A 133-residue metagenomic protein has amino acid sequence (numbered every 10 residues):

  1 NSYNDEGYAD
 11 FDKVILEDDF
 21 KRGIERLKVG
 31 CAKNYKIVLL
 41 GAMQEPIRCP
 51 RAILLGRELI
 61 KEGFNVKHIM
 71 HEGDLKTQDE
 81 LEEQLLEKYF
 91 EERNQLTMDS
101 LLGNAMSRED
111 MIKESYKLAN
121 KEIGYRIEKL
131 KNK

Functional and structural regions predicted by a protein language model:
N1-K133: Residues lining hydrophobic/aromatic ligand-binding pockets adjacent to catalytic sites
